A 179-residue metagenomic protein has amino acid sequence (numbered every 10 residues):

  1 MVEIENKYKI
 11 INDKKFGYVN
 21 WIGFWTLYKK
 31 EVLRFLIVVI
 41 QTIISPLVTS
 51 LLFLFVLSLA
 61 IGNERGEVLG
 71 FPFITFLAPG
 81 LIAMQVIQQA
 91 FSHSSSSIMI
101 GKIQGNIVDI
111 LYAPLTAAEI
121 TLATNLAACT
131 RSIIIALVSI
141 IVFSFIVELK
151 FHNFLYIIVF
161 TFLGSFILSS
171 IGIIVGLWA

Functional and structural regions predicted by a protein language model:
V2-L47: Aromatic- and glycine-rich beta-strand/loop motifs that create alpha-glucan
K14, V38-Q41, F76-G80, I87-S92 (+2 more regions): Short alpha-helical transmembrane interface motifs in multi-pass membrane proteins
I37-N63, T75-I87: Hydrophobic alpha-helical transmembrane segments of multi-pass membrane transport/permease proteins
L52-L57, S94, V138, S170-I171: Hydrophobic/aromatic residues in alpha-helical transmembrane segments
L57-G66, Q88, F143-F151, A179: Short helix-capping/hinge motifs at transmembrane helix termini and TM-loop junctions
G66-S97, V159-I173, L177: Hydrophobic alpha-helical transmembrane segments of membrane proteins
Q89-L115, N125-A128: Transmembrane helix boundary and interhelical loop/hinge segments in multi-pass membrane proteins
A117, L122-A179: Alpha-helical transmembrane segments and their short interhelical loops
